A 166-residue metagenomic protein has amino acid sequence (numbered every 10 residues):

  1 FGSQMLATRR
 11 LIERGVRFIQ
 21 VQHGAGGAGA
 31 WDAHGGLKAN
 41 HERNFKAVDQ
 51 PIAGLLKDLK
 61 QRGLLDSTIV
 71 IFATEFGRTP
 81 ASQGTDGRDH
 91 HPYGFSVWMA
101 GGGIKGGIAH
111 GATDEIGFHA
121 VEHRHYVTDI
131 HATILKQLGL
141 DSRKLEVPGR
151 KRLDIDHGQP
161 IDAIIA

Functional and structural regions predicted by a protein language model:
F1-A166: Ligand-binding pockets and gating/stacking loops
